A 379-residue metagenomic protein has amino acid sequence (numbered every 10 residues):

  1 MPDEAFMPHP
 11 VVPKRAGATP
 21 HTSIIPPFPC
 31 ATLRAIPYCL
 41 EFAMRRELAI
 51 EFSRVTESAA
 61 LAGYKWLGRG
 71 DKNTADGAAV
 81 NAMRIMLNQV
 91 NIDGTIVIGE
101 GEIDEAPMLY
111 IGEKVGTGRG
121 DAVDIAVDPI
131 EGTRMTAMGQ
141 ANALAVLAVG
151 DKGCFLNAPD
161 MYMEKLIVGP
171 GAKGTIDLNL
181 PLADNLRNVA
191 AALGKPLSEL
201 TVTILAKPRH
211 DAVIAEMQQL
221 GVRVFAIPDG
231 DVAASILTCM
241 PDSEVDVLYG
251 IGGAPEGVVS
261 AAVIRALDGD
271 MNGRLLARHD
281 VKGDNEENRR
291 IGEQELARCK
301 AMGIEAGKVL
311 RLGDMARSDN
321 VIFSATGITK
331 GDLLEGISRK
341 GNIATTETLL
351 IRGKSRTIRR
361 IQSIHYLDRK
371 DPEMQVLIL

Functional and structural regions predicted by a protein language model:
M1-L40: Intrinsic disorder/low-complexity segments
C39-A126, R187, A191, Q218 (+4 more regions): N-terminal subdomain of lithium-sensitive/metallo-dependent phosphomonoesterases centered on the IMPase/IPPase/PAP
L40-E41, L48, L237-L379: Oxyanion/phosphate-interacting regions
I96-E100, I125-V127, T136-M138, N157-A158 (+5 more regions): General beta-strand structural signal in soluble alpha/beta enzymes
M108-Y110, M138-Q140, A158-M161, A212-Q218 (+3 more regions): Short acidic, glycine/serine/threonine-rich loops at helix termini
G120-E131, M135-C154: DPxDG-like acidic metal-binding loop motif
V146, D151-A226, D319, G331-L333 (+1 more regions): Acidic beta-strand-loop-alpha-helix segment within the catalytic core of divalent metal-dependent phosphate-processing
